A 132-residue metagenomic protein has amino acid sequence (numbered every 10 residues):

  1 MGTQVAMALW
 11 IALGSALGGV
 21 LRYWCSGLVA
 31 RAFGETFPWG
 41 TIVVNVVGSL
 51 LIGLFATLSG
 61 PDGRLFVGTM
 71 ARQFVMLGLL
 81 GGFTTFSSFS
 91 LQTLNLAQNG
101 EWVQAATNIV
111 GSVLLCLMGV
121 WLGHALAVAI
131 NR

Functional and structural regions predicted by a protein language model:
M1-R132: Membrane-interface helix-loop junctions in multi-pass transporters/channels
